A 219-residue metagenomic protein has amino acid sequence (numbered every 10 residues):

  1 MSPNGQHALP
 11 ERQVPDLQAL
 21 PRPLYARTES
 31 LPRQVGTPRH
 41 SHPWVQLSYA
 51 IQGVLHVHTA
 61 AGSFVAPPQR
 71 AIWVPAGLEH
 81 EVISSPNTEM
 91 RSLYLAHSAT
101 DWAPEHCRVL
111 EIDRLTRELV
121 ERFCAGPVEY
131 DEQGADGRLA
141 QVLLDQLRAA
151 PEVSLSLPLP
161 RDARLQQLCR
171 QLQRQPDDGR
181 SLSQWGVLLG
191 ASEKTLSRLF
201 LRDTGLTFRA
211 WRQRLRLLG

Functional and structural regions predicted by a protein language model:
M1-V54: Generic protein-terminus/edge-of-domain signal
T37, Q52-H58, A71-I72, H80: Short beta-strand segments in beta-sandwich/barrel cores
A61-A76: Short acidic-glycine-tyrosine-enriched beta hairpin
G77-C107: Ligand-binding loop in jelly-roll beta-barrel domains
P104-E118, R122: Aromatic/histidine-rich interaction motifs
G126-D131, Q146-V153, L168-Q184, F200 (+1 more regions): Basic, amphipathic alpha-helical hairpins
D136-P158: Linker/hinge segments immediately adjacent to helix-turn-helix/homeobox DNA-binding domains
G179-L218: Basic/polar phosphate-binding segments, predominantly the helix-turn-helix DNA-binding elements of transcriptional
